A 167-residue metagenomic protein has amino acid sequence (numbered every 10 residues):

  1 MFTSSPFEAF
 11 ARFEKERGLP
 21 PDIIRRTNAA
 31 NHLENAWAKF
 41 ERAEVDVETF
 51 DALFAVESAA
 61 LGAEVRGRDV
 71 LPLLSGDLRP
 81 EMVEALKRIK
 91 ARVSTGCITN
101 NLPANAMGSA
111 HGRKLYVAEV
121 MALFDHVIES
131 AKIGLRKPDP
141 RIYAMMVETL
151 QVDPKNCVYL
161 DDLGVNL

Functional and structural regions predicted by a protein language model:
M1-P80, A91, L102-A106: N-terminal helical cap/lid subdomain that shapes the substrate entry/recognition surface in HAD-like hydrolases
P6, K132, D162: Flexible loop residues that form catalytic and substrate-binding hotspots at small-molecule/glycan-binding clefts
F10, V83-K87, V117, Y143 (+1 more regions): Short amphipathic alpha-helical segments and helix-helix/interface helices
D22-I23, A122-H126, P154-C157: Short acidic capping loops at alpha-helix termini that bridge into adjacent secondary structure
E57, A85-R88, M145, T149: A generic secondary-structure signal
P80-E129: Substrate-recognition/cap helix-loop segment adjacent to the acidic, metal-dependent catalytic center of Asp-based
P103, G164-V165: Short, glycine/acidic-enriched loop or turn micro-motifs at the edges of active sites
R136-G164: Conserved Lys-Pro-Asp/Glu-containing loop-to-beta segment of HAD-superfamily phosphomonoesterases, centered on
